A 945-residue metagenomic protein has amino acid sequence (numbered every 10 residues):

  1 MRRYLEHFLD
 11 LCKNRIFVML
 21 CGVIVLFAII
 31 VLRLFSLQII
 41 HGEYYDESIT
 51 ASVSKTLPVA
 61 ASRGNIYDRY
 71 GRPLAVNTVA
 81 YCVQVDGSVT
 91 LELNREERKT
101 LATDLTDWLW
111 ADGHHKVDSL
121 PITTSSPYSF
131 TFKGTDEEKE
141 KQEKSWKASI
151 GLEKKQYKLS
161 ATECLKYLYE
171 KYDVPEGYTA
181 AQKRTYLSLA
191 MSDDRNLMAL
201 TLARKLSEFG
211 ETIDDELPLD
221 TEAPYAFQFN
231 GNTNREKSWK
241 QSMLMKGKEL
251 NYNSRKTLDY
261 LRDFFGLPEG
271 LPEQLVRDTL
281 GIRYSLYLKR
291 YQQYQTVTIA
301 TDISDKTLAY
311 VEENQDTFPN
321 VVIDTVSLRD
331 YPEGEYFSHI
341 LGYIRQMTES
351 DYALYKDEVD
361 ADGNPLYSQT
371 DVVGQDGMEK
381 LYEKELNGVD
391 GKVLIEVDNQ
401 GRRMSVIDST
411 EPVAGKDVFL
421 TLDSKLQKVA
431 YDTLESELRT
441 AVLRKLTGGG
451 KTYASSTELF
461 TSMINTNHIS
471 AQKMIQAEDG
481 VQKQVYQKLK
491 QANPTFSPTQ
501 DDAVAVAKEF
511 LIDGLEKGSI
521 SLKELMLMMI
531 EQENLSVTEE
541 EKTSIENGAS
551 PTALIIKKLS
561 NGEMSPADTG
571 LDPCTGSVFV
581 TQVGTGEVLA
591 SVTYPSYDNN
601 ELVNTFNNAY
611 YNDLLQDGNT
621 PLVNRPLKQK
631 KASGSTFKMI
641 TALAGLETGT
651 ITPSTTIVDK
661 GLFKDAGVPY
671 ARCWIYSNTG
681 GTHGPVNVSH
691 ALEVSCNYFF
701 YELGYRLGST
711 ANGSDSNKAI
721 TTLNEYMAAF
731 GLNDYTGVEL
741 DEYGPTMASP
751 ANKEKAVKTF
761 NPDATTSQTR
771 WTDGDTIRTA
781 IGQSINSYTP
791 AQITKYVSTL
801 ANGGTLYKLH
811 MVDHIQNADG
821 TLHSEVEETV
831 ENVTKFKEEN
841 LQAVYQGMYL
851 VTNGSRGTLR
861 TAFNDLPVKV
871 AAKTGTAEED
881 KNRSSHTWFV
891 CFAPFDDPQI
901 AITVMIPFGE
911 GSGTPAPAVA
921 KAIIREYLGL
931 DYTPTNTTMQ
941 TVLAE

Functional and structural regions predicted by a protein language model:
M1-S577, V583, S596, G704-A711 (+3 more regions): Membrane-proximal periplasmic segments of bacterial cell-envelope enzymes, especially penicillin-binding proteins
Y81, F130-F132, D136-I150, K154-Y157 (+8 more regions): Beta-lactam-recognizing serine transpeptidase/beta-lactamase-like catalytic domain environment
I303, T307, A916-I923: Short, hydrophobic-biased amphipathic alpha-helical segments
F419, D423, Q427, Y431 (+2 more regions): Short, charged, low-complexity patches
L438, A801, Y927-D931: Short, hydrophobic alpha-helical segments
T821-T829, K921-E945: Short, gly/Ser/Thr-rich active-site loops of penicillin-recognizing serine hydrolases
